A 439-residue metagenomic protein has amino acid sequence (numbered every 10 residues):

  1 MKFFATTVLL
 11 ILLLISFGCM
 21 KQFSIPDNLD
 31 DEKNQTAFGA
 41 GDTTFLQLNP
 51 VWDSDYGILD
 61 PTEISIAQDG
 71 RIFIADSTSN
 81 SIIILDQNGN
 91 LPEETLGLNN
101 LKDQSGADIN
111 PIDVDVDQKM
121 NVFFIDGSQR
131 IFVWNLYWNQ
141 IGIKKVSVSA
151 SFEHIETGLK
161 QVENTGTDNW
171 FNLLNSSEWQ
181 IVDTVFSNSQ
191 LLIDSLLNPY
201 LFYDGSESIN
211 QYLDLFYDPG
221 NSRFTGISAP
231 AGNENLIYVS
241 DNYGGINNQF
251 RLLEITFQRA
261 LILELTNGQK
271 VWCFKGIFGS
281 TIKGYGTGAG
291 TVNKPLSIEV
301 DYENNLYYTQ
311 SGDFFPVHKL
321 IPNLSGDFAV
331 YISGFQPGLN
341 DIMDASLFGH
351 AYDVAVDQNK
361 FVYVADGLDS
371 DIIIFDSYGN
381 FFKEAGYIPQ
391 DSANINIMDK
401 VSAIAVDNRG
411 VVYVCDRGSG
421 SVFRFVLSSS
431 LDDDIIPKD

Functional and structural regions predicted by a protein language model:
M1-K2, M20: N-terminal hydrophobic targeting signals that begin at the initiator methionine
K2-L10: Sec-dependent signal peptide recognition, specifically the positively charged N-region followed immediately by
L12-L13, D313: Intrinsic structural disorder/low-complexity segments
I15-G18: C-terminal motif of bacterial Sec signal peptides marking the signal peptidase cleavage site
M20-D439: Flexible "stalk/tail and boundary" regions
